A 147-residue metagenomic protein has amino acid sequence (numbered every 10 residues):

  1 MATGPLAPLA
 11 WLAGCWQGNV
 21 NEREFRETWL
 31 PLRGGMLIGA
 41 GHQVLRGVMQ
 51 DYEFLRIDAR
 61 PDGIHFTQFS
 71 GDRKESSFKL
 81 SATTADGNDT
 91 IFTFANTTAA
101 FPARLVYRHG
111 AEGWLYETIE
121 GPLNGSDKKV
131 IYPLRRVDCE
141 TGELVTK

Functional and structural regions predicted by a protein language model:
M1-C15: N-terminal helix-cap/turn-to-beta initiation motif at the start of protein domains
T3, N19-T98: Central antiparallel beta-sheet cores of small beta-barrel/beta-sandwich binding domains
W16, W29, Y107: Hydrophobic pocket/interface hotspot
E75-T84, W114-K147: Edge beta-strand at a domain terminus
R104-G113: Extended Gly/Ser/Thr-rich low-complexity repeat segments, especially those forming or decorating extracellular
